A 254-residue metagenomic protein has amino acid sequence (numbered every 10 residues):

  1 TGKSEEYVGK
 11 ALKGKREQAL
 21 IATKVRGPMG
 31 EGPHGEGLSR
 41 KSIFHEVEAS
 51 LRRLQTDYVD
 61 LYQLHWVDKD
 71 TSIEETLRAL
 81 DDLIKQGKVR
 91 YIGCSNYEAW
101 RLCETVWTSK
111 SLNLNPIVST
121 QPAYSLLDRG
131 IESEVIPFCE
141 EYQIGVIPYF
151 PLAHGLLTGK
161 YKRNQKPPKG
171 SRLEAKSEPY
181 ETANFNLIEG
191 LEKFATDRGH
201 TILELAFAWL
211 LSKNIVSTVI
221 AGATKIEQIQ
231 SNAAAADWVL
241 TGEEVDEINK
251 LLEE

Functional and structural regions predicted by a protein language model:
T1-L12, W66-E74: Glycine-rich, proline-tolerant flexible connector loops at the mouths of alpha/beta enzymes
E5-K15, E46-R52, E134-Q143, E244: Short amphipathic alpha-helices and their capping/turn segments at secondary-structure boundaries
G9-L20, L51-Q55, I84, V106-L112: Acidic (Asp/Glu)-rich catalytic clusters
Q18-G30, Q121-P122: A short, structured active-site edge motif that brings together acidic residues
M29-F44, D68-T71: Active-site mouth loops of central-metabolism enzymes
L38-L54, L102-W107: Short, acidic/polar
L51-T71: Active-site groove signature of glycoside hydrolases
V67, T71-E253: Beta/alpha (TIM)-barrel catalytic core signal, keyed to glycine-rich beta->alpha loops juxtaposed to Asp/Glu that bind
